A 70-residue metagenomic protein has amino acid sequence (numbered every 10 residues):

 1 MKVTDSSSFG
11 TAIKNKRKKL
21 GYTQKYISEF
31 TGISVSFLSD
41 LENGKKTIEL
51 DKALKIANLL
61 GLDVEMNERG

Functional and structural regions predicted by a protein language model:
M1-S8: A detector for short, charged/polar N-terminal pre-domain segments
T11-Y26, F30: Short basic helix-loop element that most often maps to the first helix and adjoining turn of HTH DNA-binding modules
G32-K46: Recognition helix of helix-turn-helix/homeodomain-like DNA-binding domains that insert into the DNA major groove
D51-M66: DNA major-groove recognition helix of helix-turn-helix/homeodomain DNA-binding modules
E68-G70: Short amphipathic recognition helices of helix-turn-helix/homeodomain-type DNA-binding modules
